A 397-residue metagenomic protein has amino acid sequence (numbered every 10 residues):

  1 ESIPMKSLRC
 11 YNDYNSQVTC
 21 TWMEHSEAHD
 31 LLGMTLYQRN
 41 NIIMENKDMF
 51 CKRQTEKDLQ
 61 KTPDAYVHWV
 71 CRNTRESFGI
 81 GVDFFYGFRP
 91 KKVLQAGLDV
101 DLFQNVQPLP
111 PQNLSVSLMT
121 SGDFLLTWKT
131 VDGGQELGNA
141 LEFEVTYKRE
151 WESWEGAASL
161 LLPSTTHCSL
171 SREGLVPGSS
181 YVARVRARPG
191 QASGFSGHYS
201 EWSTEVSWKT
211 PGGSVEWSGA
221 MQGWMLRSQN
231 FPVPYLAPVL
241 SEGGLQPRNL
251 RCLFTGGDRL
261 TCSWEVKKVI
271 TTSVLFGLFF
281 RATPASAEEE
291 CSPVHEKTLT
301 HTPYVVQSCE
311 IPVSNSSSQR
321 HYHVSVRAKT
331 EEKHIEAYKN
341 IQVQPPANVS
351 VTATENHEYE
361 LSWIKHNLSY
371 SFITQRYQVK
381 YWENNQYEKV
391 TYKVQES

Functional and structural regions predicted by a protein language model:
E1-S26, L94-L137, G197-K268, E331-Y370: Pro/Thr/Ser/Gly-rich low-complexity, intrinsically disordered linker/stalk tracts
E1-S7, L31-L36, E45-K52, V82-G87 (+1 more regions): N-terminal Sec-dependent signal peptide, specifically the hydrophobic helical h-region
K6, H25-K47, V131-W151, R248 (+3 more regions): Solvent-exposed loop/turn segments flanking beta-strands in beta-repeat/beta-sandwich domains
W22, F88, P111, L126-W128 (+9 more regions): An aromatic-rich alpha-helical recognition segment common to small helix-rich domains
C51, L59-H68, A157-H167, Y199 (+2 more regions): Short beta-strand segments within Ig-like beta-sandwich modules, predominantly Fibronectin type-III
K61-D99, C168-S196, Y304-A337, E396-S397: Beta-strand-rich modules
S263-E265, G277-T330: Extended repeat-based solenoid scaffolds, especially LRR ectodomains and other repeat-derived architectures
